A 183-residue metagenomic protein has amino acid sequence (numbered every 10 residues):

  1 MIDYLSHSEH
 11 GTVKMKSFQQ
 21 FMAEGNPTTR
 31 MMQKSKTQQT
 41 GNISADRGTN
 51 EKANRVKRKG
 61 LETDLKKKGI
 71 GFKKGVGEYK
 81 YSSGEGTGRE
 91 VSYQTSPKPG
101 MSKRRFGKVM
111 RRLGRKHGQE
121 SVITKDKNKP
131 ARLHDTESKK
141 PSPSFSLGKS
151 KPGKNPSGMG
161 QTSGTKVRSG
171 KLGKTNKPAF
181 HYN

Functional and structural regions predicted by a protein language model:
L5-S8, Q20-K74, G170, K174-N183: N-terminal, charge-rich interaction modules
T37-T40, G88-S92, G118-S121: Short, surface-exposed beta-edge/turn micro-motifs
S44-T49, K98-P99, T124-P130: Short, flexible beta-strand-to-coil junctions
K68-R104: Short, intrinsically disordered low-complexity segments
K80, K125-S138: Short proline/glycine- and acidic-rich turn/helix-capping motifs at secondary-structure junctions
R104-D126: Short, compact, well-ordered microdomains
S121-K129, S142-L147: N-terminal nucleophile
F145-N183: A recognition module on extended beta-rich or small alphabeta surfaces enriched in W/G with H and D/E
